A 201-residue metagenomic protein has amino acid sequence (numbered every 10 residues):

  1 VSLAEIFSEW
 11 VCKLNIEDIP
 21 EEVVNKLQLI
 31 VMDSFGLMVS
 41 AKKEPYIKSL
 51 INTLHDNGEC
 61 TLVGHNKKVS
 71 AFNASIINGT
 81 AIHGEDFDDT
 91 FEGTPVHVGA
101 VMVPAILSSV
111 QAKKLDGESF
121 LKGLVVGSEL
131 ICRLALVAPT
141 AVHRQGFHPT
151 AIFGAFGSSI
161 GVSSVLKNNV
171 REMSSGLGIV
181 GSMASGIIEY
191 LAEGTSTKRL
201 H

Functional and structural regions predicted by a protein language model:
V1-H201: N-terminal core-entry segment
